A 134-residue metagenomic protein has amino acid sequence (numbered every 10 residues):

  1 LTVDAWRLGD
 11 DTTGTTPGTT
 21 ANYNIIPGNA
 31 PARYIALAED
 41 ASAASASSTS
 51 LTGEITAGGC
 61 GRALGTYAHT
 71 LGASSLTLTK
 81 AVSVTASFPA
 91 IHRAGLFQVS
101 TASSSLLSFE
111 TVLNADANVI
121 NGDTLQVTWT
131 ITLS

Functional and structural regions predicted by a protein language model:
L1-H92, V99-S134: Small cysteine-rich, disulfide-bonded extracellular modules of the LU/uPAR three-finger superfamily and closely related
